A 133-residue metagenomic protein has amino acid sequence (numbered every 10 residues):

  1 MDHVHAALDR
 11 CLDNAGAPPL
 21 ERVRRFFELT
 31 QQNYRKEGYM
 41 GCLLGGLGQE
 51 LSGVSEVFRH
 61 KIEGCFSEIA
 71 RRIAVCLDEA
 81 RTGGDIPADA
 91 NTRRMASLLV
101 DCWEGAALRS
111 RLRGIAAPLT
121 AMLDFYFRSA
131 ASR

Functional and structural regions predicted by a protein language model:
D2-H5, E21-R25, E56-T82, R94: Amphipathic alpha-helical packing segments from all-alpha helical-bundle domains
D9-M40, T92-L99: Hydrophobic alpha-helical connector segments
E21-R22, K36-V57: Amphipathic alpha-helical segments used for helix-helix packing
R24, E28, E63, A74 (+4 more regions): Conserved terminal C-lobe alpha helix of the protein kinase catalytic domain
N33-K36, E79, L99-A116, S129-R133: Amphipathic C-terminal alpha-helical segment
